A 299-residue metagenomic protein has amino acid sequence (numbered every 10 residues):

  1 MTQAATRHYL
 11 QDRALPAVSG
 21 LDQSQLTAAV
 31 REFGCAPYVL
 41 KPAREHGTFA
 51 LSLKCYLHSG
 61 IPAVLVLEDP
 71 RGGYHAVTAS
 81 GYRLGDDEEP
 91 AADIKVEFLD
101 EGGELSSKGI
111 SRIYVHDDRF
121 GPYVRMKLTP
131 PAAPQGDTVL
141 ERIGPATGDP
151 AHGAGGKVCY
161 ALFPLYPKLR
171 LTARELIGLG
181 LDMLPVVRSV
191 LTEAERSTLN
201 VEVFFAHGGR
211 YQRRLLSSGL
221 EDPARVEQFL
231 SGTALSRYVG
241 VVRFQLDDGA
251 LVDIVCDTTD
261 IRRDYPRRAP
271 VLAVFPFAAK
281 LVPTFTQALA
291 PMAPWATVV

Functional and structural regions predicted by a protein language model:
M1: Active-site alpha-helical elements of protease catalytic centers
A4-R125, R243-A250, V255-P266, P270-V298: Conserved active-site-adjacent core of cysteine acyl-enzyme catalytic domains
L105-V299: Intrinsically disordered, low-complexity terminal tails and linkers in large eukaryotic cytosolic proteins
